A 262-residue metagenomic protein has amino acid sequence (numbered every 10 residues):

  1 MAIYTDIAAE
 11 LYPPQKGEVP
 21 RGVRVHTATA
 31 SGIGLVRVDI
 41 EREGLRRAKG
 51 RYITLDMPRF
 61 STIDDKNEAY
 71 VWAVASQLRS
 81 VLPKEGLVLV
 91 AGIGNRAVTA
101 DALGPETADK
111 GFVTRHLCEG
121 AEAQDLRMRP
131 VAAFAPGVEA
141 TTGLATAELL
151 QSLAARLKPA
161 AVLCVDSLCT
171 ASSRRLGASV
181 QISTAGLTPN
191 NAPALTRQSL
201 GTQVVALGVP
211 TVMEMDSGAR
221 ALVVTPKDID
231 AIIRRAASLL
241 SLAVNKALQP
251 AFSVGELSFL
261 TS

Functional and structural regions predicted by a protein language model:
M1-G50: N-terminal amphipathic/basic leader segments beginning at the initiator methionine
E41-V81: An N-terminal, well-structured beta->alpha segment
D56-P58, L87-V98, A133-G137: Short glycine-rich or small-residue beta-strand-to-loop segments that form or flank ligand, phosphate, metal/Fe-S
I93-D101, A140, S167-A171: Gly/Ser/Thr-rich loops at beta-strand to alpha-helix junctions that form or flank small-molecule/cofactor-binding
N95-R129, A133: Glycine-rich phosphate/diphosphate-binding loop of Rossmann-like nucleotide-binding domains
L126-A154, K158: A structural-propensity feature for long, helix-poor, extended segments
A147-A194: Glycine-rich phosphate-binding loop
L200-S262: C-terminal functional extensions of proteins
